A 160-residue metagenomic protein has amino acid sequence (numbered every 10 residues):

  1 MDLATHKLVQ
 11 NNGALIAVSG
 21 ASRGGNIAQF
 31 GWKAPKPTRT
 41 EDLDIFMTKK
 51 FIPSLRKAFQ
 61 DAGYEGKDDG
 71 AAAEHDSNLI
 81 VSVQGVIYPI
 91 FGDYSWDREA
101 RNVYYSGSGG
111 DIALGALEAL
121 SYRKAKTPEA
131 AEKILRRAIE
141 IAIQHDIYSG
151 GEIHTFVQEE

Functional and structural regions predicted by a protein language model:
M1-G66, A71-A72, D97-K133: Conserved short S/T/G-enriched processing/targeting/catalytic segments and their helical context
K7-L8, D76-S82, G151-E159: Short beta-strand scaffold segments in enzyme catalytic cores
A17-V18, P89, V157: Structural signal for conserved beta-strand scaffold positions within catalytic alpha/beta enzyme cores
A21, Q84-V86, E160: Generic structural motif
G66-D68, I90-G92, A142: Intrinsically disordered, low-complexity segments enriched in polar/charged residues with Gly/Pro, especially when
A72-S106: Long, charge-patterned amphipathic alpha-helical coiled-coil/hairpin "stalk" segments used as oligomerization
P128-E160: C-terminal, charged interaction/regulatory segments at domain termini
